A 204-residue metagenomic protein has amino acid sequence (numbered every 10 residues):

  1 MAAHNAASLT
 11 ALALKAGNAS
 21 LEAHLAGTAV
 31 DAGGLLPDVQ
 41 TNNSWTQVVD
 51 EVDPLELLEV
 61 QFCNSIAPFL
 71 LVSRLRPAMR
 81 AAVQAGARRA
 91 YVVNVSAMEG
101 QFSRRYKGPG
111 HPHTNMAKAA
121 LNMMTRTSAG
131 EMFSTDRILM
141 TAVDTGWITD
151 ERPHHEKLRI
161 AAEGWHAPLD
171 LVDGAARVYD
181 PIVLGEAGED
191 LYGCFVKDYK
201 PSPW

Functional and structural regions predicted by a protein language model:
M1-Q61, I66, S73-S134, T145-G164: Catalytic loop of short-chain dehydrogenase/reductase
A67, A120, D173, R177: Charged catalytic carboxylate motif
Q84, R137-M140, R159, V183 (+1 more regions): Sparse recognition of residues in long alpha-helices and their boundaries
M132-T145, E189-V196: Conserved Rossmann-fold SDR core element
D144-W147, L171, V178-I182: Intracellular eukaryotic protein kinase-like catalytic domain
A162-A176, E189: A conserved structural motif in NAD(P)-dependent oxidoreductases
A176-W204: Core catalytic loop region at the nicotinamide-binding pocket of NAD(P)H-dependent oxidoreductases
